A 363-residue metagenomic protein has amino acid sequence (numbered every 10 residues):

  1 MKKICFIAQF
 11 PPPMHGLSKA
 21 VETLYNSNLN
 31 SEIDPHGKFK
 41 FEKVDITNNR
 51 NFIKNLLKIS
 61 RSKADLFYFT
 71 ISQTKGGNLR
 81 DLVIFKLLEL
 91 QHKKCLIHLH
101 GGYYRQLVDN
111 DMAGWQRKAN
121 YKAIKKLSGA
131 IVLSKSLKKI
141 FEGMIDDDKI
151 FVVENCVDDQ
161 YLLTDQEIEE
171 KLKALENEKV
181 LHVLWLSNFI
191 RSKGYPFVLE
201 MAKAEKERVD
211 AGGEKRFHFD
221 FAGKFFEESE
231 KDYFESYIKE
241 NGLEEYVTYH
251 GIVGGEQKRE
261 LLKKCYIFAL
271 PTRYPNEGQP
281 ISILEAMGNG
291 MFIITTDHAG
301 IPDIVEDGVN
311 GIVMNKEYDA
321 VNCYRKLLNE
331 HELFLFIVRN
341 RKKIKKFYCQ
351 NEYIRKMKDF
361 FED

Functional and structural regions predicted by a protein language model:
C5-I7, I168-K203, D220: Conserved donor-binding/catalytic core segment of Leloir-type glycosyltransferases
N120-Q166: Donor nucleotide-sugar binding/catalytic pocket of nucleotide-sugar-dependent glycosyltransferases
L186, F217-Y233, G251-I252: Glycosyltransferase donor-sugar binding loop
K231-V253: Nucleotide-activated donor-binding/catalytic signature segment of Leloir-type glycosyltransferases, i.e., the conserved
K263-E277, M291: Acidic donor-binding loop of glycosyltransferase active sites
G288, F292-T295: Short hydrophobic beta-strand element within catalytic cores of glycosyltransferases and related nucleotide-activated
D307-Y318, K326-H331: Conserved acidic donor-binding segment of nucleotide-sugar-dependent glycosyltransferases
H331-E362: A charged, aromatic-enriched C-terminal amphipathic alpha-helix characteristic of glycosyltransferases across folds
